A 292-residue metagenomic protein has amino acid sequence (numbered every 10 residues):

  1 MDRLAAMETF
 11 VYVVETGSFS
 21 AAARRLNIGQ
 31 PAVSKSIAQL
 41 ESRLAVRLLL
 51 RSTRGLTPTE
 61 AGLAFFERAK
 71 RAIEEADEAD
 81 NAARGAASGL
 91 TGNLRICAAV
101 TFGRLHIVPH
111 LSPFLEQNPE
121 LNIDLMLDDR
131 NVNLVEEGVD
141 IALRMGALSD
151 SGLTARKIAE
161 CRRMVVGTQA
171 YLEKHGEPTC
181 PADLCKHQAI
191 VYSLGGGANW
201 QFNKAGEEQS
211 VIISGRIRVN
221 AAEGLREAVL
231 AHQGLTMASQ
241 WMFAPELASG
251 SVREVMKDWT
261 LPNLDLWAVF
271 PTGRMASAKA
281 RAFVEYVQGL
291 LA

Functional and structural regions predicted by a protein language model:
Y12-N27: Short helix-boundary/capping micro-motifs
G29-A32, S36-Q39, H110: Residues within the DNA-recognition helix of helix-turn-helix
L40-E41, V252: Conserved amphipathic alpha-helical core elements
E41-P58: A short LG(V/I)-centered, amphipathic sequence patch enriched for acidic residue(s) preceding the LG motif
T53-L56, L63, E74-C97: Short helix-loop hinge/linker segments at domain boundaries
E67, E120, Q240-R253, D258-A292: C-terminal effector-binding regulatory domain of bacterial HTH transcription factors
T91-T154: Central regulatory/effector-binding core of bacterial HTH transcription factors
V132-E136, L148-L266: C-terminal regulatory
